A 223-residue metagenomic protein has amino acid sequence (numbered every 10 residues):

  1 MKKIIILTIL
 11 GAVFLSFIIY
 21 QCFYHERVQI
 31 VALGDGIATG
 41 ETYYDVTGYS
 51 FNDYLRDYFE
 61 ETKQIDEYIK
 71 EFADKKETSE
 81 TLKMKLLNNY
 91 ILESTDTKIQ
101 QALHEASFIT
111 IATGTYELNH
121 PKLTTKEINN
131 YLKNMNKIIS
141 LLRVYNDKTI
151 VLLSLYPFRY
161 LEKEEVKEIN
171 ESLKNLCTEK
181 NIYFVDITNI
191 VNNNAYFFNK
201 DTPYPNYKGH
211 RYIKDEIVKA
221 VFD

Functional and structural regions predicted by a protein language model:
M1-L33, I37-V46, R56-E67, Q100-H104 (+3 more regions): N-terminal secretory targeting modules
Q29-V31, T39-T125: Conserved SGNH/GDSL esterase-like catalytic core that processes O-acyl groups on lipids and polysaccharides
G40-D45, K122-N129, R159-E162, F198-Y204: Second-shell loop/turn segments in exported
Y68-K70, T149, N181-Y183: Conserved beta-strand segments of alpha/beta enzyme cores
E71-A73, S154, D186-T188: Residue-level recognition of beta-strand->loop/alpha-helix junctions
T110-N119, I139-I169: Active-site segments of SGNH/GDSL-like serine hydrolases that catalyze O-acetyl group transfer/hydrolysis on lipids
E127-N136, E165-N170: Charged helix-capping and loop-helix junction motifs
P157-D223: Catalytic His-Asp segment of secreted/periplasmic serine-dependent ester chemistry enzymes
